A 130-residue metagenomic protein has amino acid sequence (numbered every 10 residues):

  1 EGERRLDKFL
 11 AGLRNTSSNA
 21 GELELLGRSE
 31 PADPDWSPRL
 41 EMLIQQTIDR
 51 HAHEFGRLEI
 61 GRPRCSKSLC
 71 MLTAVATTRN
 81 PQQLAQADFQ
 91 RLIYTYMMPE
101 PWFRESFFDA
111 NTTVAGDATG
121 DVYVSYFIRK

Functional and structural regions predicted by a protein language model:
E1-R28: N-terminal low-complexity, Pro/Thr/Ser-rich intrinsically disordered segments that act as propeptides or flexible
G21-L58: N-proximal, solvent-exposed amphipathic alpha-helical segments enriched in charged/polar residues
D49-K130: Periplasmic/lumenal scaffold domains of single-pass inner-membrane subunits that build Gram-negative envelope
